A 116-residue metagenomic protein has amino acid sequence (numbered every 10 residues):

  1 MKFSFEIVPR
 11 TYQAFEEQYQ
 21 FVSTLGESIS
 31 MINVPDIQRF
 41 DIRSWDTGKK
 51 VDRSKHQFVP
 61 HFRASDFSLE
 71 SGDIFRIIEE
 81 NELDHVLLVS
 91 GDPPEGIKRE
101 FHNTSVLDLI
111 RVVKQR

Functional and structural regions predicted by a protein language model:
M1-R116: Active-site beta->alpha loop and helix N-cap motifs at the rims of alpha/beta catalytic domains
